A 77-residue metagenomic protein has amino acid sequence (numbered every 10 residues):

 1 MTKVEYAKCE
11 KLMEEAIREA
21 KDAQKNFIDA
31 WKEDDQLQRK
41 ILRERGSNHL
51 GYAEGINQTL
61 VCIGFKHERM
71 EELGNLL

Functional and structural regions predicted by a protein language model:
T2-E33, E72: N-terminal acidic leader/helix
Q36-L77: Short, charge-rich amphipathic interface segments used for partner binding and complex assembly
